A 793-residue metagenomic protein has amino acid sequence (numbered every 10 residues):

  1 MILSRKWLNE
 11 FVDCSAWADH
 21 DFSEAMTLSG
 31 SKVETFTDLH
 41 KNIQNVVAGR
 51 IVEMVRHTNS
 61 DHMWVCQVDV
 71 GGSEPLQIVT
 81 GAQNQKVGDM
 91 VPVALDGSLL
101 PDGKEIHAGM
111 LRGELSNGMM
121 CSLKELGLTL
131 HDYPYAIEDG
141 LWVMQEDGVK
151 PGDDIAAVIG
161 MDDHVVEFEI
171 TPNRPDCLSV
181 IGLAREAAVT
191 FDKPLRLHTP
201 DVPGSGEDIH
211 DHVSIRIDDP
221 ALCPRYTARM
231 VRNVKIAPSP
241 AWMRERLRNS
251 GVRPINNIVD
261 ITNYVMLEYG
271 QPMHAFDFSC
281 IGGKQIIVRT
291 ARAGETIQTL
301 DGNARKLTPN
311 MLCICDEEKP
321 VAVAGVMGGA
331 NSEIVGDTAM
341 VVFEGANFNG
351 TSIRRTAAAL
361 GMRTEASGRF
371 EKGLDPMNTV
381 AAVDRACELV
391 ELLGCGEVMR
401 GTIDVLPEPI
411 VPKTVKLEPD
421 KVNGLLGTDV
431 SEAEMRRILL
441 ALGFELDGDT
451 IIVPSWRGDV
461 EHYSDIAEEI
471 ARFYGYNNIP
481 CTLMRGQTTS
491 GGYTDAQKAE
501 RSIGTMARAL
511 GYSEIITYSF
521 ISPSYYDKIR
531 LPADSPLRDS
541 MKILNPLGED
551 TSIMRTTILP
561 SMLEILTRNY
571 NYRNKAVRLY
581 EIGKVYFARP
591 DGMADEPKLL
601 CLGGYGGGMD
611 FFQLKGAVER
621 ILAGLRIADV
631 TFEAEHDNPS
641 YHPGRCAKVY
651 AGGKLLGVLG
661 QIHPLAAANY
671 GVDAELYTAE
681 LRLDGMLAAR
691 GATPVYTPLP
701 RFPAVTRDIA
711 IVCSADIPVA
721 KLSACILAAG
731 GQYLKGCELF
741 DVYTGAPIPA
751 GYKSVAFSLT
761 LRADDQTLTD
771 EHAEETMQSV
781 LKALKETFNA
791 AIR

Functional and structural regions predicted by a protein language model:
M1-E207, V342, G361, E365 (+4 more regions): Phosphate-backbone binding interfaces of nucleic-acid-interacting proteins
R5, E24, D38, W64 (+2 more regions): Glycine/proline-enriched, intrinsically flexible loops and inter-domain linkers
E34, A48-I78, E245, N256 (+1 more regions): Conserved mixed alpha/beta core segments that line enzyme active sites in large multi-domain catalysts
H40-Q44, G204-S205, T488-T489, Y493 (+3 more regions): Beta-rich nucleic-acid/ligand-interaction surfaces
L115-D132, A136-L141, A156, M311-V411 (+4 more regions): Mobile "lid/hinge" segments at catalytic clefts and subdomain interfaces of large enzymes
G182, V415-K575, R707, T760-R762 (+1 more regions): Extended, well-folded interaction surfaces typified by the phenylalanyl-tRNA synthetase beta subunit core
A187, F191-I217, G394-V422, D429: Terminal amphipathic helices with adjacent charged low-complexity linkers/tails
A441-G443, D459, R589-C601, G608-R793: A carboxyl-terminal module marker
